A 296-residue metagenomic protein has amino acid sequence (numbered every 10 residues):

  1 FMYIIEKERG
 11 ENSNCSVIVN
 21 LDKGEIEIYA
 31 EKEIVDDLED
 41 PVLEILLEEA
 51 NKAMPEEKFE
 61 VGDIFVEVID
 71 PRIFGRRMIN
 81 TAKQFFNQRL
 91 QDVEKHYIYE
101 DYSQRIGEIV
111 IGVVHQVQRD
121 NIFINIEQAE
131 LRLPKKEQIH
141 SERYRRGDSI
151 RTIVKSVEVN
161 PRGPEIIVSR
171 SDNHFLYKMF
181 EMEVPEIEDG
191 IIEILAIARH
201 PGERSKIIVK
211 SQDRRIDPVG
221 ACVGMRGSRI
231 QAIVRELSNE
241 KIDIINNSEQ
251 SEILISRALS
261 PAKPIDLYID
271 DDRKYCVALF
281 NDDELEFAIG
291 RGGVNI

Functional and structural regions predicted by a protein language model:
F1-N295: RNA-contacting regions in translation and RNA-metabolism proteins, encompassing KH/S1 modules where present
